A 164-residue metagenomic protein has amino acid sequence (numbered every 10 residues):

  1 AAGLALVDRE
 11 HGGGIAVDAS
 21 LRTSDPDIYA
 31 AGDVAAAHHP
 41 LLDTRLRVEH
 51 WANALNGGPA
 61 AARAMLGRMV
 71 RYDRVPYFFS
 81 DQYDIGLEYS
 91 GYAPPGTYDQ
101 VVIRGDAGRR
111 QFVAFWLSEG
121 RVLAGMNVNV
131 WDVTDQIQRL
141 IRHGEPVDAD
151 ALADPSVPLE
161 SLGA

Functional and structural regions predicted by a protein language model:
A1-A60: FAD-site-proximal beta/loop scaffold in flavoenzymes
L6-D8, V70, V147: Residue-level detector of short coil/turn "hinge" positions at structural boundaries
V34-W131: Mid-to-C-terminal Rossmann-like scaffold of FAD/NAD(P)H-dependent oxidoreductases
G67-R68, H143-G144, P155: Short loop/turn hinge sites at secondary-structure boundaries
W131-V147: A short, polar/charged loop-to-alpha-helix boundary motif
P146-A164: Cysteine/selenocysteine-centered motifs that mediate thiol-based redox chemistry or coordinate metal-sulfur cofactors
